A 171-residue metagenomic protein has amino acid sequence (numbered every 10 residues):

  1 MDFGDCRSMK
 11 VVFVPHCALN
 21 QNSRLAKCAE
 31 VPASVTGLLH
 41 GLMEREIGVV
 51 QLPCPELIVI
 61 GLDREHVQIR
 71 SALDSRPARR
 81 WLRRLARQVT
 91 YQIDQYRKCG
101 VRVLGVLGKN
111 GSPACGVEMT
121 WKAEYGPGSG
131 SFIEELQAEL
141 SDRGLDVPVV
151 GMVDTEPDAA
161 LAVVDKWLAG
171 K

Functional and structural regions predicted by a protein language model:
D2, R7, A33, R45 (+2 more regions): Divalent-metal-activated hydrolytic enzyme cores
G4-K10, N20-S34, E118-M119: Residues lining hydrophobic/aromatic ligand-binding pockets adjacent to catalytic sites
C17-N20, N110-P113: Short glycine-rich anion-binding loops that position phosphate/pyrophosphate groups of nucleotides and phosphorylated
N22, V59-G61, A114-E118, P157-A160: Short catalytic/ligand-binding loop motif for oxyanion handling, primarily in non-cytosolic enzymes, centered on
E46-E56: A short beta-strand-loop structural module common to alpha/beta enzyme folds
C54-I58, K109-S112: Short glycine-enriched loops at secondary-structure junctions
R102-K109: Short glycine-rich phosphate-binding loop at a beta-alpha junction
G111, C115-Q137: Short Gly/Thr/Asp-enriched flexible loops that form oxyanion-binding sites at enzyme active sites
